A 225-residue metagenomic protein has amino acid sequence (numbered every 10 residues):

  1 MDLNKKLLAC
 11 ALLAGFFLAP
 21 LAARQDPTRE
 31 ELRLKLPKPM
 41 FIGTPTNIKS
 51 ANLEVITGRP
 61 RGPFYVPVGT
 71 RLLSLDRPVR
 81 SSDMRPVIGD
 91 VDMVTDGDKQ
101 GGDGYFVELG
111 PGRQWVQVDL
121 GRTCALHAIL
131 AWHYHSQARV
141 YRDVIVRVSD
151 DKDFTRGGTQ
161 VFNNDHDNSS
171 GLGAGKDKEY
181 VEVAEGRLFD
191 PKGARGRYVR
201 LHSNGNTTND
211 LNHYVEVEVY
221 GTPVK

Functional and structural regions predicted by a protein language model:
M1-C10: Bacterial N-terminal signal peptides that target proteins for export
C10-A19: Bacterial N-terminal signal peptides
R24-P45, S82-M84, V107-W115, T123-C124 (+1 more regions): Trp- and acidic/polar-enriched beta-sheet ligand-binding modules for extracellular glycan and matrix recognition
E54-F64: Short linear interaction motifs
P63-D98: Predominantly extracellular/luminal regions of secreted and cell-surface proteins, especially disulfide-bonded
L126-A128: Contiguous beta-strand segments within globular domains
